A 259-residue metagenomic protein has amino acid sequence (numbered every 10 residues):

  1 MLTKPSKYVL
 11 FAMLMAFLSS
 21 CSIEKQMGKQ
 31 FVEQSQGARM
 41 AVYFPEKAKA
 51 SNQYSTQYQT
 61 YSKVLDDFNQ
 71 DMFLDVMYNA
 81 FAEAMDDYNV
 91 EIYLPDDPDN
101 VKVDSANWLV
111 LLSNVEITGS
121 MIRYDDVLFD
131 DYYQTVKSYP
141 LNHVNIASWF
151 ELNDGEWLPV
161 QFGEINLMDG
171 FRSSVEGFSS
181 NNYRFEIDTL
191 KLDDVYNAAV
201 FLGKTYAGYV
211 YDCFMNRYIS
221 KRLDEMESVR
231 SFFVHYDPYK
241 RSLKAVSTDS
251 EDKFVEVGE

Functional and structural regions predicted by a protein language model:
M1-C21: Sec-dependent bacterial lipoprotein signal peptides
L2, F31-E33, N100-V103: A general structural signal for short secondary-structure junctions and capping/turn motifs
C21-D86, Y211, M215-E259: A structural "domain/chain start" motif
G28-Q30, D97-N100, Y133-V136: Catalytic micro-motifs at enzyme active sites that drive phosphoryl/nucleotidyl and oxygen chemistry
Y61-Q70, E151-S220: Short secondary-structure boundary motifs at beta->alpha junctions and helix caps
D87-V103: Short beta-strand->alpha-helix linker/helix-N-cap micro-motif that forms a surface specificity/interaction loop
K102-G170, E251-E259: Surface-exposed short loop/turn segments
